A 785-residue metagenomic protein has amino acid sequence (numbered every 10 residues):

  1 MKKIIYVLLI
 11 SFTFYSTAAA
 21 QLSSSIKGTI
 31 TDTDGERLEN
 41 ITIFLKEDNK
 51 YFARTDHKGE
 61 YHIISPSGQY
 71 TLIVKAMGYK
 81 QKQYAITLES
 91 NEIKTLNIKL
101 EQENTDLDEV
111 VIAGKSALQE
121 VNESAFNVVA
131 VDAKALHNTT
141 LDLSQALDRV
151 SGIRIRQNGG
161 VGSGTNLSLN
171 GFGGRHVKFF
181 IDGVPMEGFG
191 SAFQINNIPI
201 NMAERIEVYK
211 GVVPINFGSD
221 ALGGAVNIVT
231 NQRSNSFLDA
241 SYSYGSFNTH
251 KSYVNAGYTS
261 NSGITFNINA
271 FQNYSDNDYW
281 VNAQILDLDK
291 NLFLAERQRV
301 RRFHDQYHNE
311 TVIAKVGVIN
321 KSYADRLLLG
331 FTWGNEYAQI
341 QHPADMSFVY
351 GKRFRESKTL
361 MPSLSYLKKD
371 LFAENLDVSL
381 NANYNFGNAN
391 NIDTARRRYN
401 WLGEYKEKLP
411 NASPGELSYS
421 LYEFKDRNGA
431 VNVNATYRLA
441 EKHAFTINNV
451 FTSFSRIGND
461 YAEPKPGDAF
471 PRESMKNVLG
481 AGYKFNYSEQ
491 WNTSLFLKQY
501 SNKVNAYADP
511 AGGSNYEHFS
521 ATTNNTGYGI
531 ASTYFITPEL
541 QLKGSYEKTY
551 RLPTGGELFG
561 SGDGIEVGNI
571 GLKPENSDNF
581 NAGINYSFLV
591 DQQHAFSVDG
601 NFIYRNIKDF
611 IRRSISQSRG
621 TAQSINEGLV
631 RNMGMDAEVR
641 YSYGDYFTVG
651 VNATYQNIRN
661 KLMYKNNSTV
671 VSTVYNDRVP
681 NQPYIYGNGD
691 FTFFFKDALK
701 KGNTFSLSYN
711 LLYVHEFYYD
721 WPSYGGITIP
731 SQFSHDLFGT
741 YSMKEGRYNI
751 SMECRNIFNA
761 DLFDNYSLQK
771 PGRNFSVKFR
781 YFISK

Functional and structural regions predicted by a protein language model:
T31-T33, T42-K46, K75-Y79, E89 (+2 more regions): Short, acidic, small-residue-rich periplasmic hinge/interaction motif at the N-terminus of Gram-negative outer-membrane
H62-I64, V184-K210: Short acidic/polar hinge/loop motifs at secondary-structure boundaries that mediate gating or recognition
V128, S144-P185: Extracytoplasmic beta-strand/coil segments of soluble accessory domains associated with Gram-negative outer-membrane
I200-D239: A beta-strand signature from Gram-negative outer-membrane beta-barrel systems, especially the internal plug domain
S243, S262-D345: Periplasmic-side early beta-strands and strand-to-turn transitions of outer-membrane beta-barrels
I313-E336, R355-G512, E517-Q541, S545-E547 (+4 more regions): Face-selective signature of the C-terminal outer-membrane beta-barrel domain
F535, L542-E547, E575-M633, T654 (+1 more regions): Membrane-embedded beta-barrel scaffold of Gram-negative outer-membrane proteins
S597-V598, F602-N606, I625-Y718: Gram-negative outer-membrane beta-barrel transporters
